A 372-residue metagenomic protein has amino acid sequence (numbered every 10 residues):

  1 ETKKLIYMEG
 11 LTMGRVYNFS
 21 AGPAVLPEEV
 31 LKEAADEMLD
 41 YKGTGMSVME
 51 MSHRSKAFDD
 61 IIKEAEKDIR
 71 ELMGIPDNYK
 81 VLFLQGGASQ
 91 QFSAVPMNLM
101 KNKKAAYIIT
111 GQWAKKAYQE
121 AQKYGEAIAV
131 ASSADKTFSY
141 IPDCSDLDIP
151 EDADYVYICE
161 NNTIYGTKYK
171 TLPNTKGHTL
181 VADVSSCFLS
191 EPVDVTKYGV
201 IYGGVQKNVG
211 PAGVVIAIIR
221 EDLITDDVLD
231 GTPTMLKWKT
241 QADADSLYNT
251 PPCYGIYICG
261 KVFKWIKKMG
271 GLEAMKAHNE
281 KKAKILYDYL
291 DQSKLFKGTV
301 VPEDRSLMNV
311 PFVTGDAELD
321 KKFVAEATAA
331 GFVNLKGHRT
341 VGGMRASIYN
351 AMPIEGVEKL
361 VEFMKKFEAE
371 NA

Functional and structural regions predicted by a protein language model:
G14-V16, A329, G342-A372: PLP-dependent enzyme catalytic core of the Aspartate aminotransferase-like
R15-E66: A glycine-/small-polar-enriched, mobile loop at the entrance of the PLP active site in fold-type I
G22, A121, S133-F188: Active-site phosphate-binding strand-loop segment of PLP-dependent enzymes
P27, V205-Y287, V301, E370-A372: Active-site C-terminal subdomain of aminotransferase-like
T44-Q91, N98, Q112, E120: Conserved N-terminal alpha-helix of the aminotransferase class I/II PLP-enzyme fold
S89-D154: PLP-dependent aminotransferase-like
V181, V195-Q206, V215: Conserved active-site segment immediately N-terminal to the catalytic lysine that forms the internal aldimine
F296-A327: Conserved PLP-binding catalytic core of the aspartate aminotransferase-like
